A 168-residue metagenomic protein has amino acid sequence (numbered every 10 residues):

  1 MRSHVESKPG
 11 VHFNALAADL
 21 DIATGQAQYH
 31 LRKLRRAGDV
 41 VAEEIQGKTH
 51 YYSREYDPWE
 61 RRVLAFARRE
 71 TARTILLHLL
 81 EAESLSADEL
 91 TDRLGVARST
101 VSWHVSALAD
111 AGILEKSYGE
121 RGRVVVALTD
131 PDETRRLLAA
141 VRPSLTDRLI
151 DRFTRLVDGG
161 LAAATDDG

Functional and structural regions predicted by a protein language model:
M1-G10, A67-S84: Short amphipathic alpha-helical interface segments
S3, K33, H78, A107-G168: Long, low-complexity, charge-rich intrinsically disordered regions
S3, S7, H12-R61: Long, low-complexity, charged/polar intrinsically disordered regions in eukaryotic proteins
H12, A42-T71, S86, S117-V141: Short, cationic-aromatic polyanion-contact patches
A15-D19, I75, E89-L94: A short acidic, leucine-rich amphipathic alpha-helix
I22-K33, G95-D110: Short amphipathic alpha-helical interaction segments
L79, S84-L90, V96-T100: Extended, charged alpha-helical interaction scaffolds
